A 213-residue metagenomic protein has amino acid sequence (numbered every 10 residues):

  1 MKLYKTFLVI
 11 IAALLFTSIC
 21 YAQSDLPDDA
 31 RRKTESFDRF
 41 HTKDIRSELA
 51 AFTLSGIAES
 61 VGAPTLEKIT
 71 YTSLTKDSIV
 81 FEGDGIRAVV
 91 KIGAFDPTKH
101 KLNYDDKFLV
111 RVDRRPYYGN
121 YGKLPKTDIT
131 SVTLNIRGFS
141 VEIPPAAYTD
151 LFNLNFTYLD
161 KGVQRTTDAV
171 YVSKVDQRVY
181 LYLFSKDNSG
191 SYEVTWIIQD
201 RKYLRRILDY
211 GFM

Functional and structural regions predicted by a protein language model:
M1-L8: Bacterial N-terminal signal peptides that target proteins for export
V9-S18: Bacterial N-terminal signal peptides
Q23-M213: Exposed acidic/polar residues on beta-strands and adjacent loops within beta-sheet cores, strongest in beta-propeller
